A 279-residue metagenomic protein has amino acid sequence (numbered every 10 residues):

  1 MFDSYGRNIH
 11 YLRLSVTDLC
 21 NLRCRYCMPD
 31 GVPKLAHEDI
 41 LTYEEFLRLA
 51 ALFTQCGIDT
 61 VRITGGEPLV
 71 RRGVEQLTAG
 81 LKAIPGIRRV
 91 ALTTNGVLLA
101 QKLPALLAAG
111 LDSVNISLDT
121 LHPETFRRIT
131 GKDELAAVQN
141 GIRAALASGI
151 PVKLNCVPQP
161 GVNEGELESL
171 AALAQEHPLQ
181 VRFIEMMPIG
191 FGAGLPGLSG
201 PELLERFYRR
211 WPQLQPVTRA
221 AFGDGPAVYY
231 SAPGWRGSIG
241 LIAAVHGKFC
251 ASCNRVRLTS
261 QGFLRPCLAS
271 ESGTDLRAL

Functional and structural regions predicted by a protein language model:
M1-R13, R23-R25, Q55, A227-S238 (+2 more regions): N-terminal [4Fe-4S]-dependent radical SAM core
S4-E44: Canonical Radical SAM [4Fe-4S] cluster-binding loop centered on the CxxxCxxC motif and its immediate flanking residues
V16, C20, C24, I63 (+3 more regions): Conserved, mostly hydrophobic/aromatic
V16, L35, E67-R71, Q159-V162 (+1 more regions): Short, small-residue-enriched loops and turns at beta-alpha junctions that line or gate enzyme active sites
L22, P123-E124, K248, T274: Glycine-centered loop/turn positions within well-structured domains that cap or flank conserved ligand/cofactor-binding
V32-A36, A100, H122-I129, G190-G194 (+1 more regions): A short acidic, helix-capping loop that chelates divalent metal ions and anchors anionic groups
I40-I63, V70-I184: Radical SAM/AdoMet-radical enzyme domain recognition
G190-L279: Accessory C-terminal segments flanking Radical SAM cores
